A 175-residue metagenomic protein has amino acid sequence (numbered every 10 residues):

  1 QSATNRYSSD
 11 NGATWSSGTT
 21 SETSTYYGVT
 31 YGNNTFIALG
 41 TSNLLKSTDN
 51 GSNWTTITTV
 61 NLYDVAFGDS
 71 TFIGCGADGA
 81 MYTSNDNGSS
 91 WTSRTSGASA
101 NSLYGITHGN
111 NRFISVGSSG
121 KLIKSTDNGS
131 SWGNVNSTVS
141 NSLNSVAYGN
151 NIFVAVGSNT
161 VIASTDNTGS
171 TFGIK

Functional and structural regions predicted by a protein language model:
Q1-K175: Residue-level hotspots at or immediately adjacent to binding/recognition sites across diverse folds
